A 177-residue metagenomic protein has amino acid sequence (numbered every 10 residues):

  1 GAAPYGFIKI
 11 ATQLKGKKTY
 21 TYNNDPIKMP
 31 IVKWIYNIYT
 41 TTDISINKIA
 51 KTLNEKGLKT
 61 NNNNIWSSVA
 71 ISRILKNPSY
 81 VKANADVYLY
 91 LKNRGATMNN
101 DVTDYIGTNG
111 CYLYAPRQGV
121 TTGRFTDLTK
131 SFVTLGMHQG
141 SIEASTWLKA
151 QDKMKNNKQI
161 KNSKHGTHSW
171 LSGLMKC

Functional and structural regions predicted by a protein language model:
G1-K176: Conserved catalytic breakage-reunion loop centered on the nucleophilic residue
